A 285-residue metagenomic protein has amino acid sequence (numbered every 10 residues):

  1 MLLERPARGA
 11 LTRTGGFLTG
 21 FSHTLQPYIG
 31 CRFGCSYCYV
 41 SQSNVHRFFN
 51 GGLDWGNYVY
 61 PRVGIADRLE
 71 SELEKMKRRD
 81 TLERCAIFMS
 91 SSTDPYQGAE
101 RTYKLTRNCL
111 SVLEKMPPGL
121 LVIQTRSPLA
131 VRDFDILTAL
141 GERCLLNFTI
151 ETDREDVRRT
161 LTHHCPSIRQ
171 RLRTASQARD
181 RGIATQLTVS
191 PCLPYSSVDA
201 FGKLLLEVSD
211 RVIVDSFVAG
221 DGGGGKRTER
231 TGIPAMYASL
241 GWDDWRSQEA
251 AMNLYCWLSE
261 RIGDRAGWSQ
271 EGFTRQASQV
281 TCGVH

Functional and structural regions predicted by a protein language model:
M1-L145, D153-D156, I168, D180: Conserved Radical SAM active-site core
M1-P6, T12-R13, S197-H285: Auxiliary Fe-S-binding modules of radical SAM enzymes
A86-F88, L120-V122, R143-N147, A184-T188 (+2 more regions): Structural preference for beta-strand elements that scaffold enzyme active sites
S92-D94, R126-P128, T149-D153, S190-C192 (+2 more regions): Active-site beta-loop-alpha junctions enriched in small/polar residues
Y103, H164-S176, A250: Glycine-rich S-adenosyl-L-methionine
T106, A130, R171, V198 (+1 more regions): Aromatic/hydrophobic pocket-lining residues that form the small-molecule binding cavity in soluble enzyme cores
V112-G119, R173-T185, Q248-W268: A structural motif corresponding to the C-terminal end of an alpha-helix and its immediate exit/capping segment
H164, T174-S197: Conserved strand-turn element in the central/C-terminal portion of the radical SAM core barrel that lines
